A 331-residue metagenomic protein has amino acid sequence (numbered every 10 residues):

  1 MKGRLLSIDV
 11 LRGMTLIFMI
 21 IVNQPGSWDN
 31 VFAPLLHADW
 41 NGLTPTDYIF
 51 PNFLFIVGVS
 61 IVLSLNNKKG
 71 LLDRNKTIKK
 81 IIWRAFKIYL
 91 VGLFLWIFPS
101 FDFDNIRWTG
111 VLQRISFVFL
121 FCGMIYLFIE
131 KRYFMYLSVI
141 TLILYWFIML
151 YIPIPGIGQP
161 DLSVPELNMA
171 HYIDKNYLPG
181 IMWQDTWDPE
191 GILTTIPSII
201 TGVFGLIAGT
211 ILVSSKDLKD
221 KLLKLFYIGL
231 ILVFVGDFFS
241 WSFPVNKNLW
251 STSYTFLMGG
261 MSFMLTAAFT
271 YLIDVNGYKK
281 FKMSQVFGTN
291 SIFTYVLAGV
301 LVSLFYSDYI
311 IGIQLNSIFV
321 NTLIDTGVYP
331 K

Functional and structural regions predicted by a protein language model:
M1-K331: Alpha-helical transmembrane segments and their immediate juxtamembrane cytosolic regions
